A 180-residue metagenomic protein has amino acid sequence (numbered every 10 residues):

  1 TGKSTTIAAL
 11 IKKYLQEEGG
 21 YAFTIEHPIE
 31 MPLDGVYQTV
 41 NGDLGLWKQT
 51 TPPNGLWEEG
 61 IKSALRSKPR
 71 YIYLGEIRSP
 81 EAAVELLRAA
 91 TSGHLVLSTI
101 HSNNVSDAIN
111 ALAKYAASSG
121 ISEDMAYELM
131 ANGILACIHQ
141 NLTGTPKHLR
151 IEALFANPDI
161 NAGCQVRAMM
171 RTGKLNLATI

Functional and structural regions predicted by a protein language model:
T1-I180: Short, flexible helix-loop junctions that flank or precede catalytic/ligand sites
